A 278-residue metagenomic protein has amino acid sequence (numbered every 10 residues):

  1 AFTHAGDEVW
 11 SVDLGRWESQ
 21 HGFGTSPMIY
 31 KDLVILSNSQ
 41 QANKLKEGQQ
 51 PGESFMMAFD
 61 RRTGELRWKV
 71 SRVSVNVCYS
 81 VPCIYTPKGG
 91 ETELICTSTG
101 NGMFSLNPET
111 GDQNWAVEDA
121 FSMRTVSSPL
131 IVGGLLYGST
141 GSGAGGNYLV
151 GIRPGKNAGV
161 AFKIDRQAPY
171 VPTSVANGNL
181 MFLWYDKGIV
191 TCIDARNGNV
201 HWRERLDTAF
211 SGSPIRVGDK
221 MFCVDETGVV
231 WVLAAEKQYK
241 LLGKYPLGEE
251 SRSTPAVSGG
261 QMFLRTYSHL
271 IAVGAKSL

Functional and structural regions predicted by a protein language model:
A1-L278: Noncatalytic, solvent-exposed loop/strand surfaces of beta-propeller-type extracellular/periplasmic domains
